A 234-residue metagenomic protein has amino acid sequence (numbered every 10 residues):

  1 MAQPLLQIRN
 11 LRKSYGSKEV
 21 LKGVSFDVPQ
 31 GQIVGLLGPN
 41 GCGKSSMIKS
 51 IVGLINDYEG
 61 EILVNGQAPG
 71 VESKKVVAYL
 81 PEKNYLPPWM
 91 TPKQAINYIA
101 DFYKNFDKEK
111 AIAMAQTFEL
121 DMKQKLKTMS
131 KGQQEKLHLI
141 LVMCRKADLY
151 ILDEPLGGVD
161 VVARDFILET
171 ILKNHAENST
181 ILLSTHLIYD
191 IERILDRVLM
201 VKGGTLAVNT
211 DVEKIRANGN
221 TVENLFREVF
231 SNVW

Functional and structural regions predicted by a protein language model:
P39-G43: Walker A (P-loop) phosphate-binding loop of ABC-type ATPase nucleotide-binding domains
V52: Helix-to-loop junction immediately C-terminal to a conserved catalytic motif
G60-S73: Conserved ABC transporter NBD signature motif
E82-H138, R145: ABC-family P-loop ATPase nucleotide-binding domains
Y150-E154, V159: Catalytic Walker B motif of ABC-type/P-loop ATPase nucleotide-binding domains
N209-T210: ABC ATPase "signature
